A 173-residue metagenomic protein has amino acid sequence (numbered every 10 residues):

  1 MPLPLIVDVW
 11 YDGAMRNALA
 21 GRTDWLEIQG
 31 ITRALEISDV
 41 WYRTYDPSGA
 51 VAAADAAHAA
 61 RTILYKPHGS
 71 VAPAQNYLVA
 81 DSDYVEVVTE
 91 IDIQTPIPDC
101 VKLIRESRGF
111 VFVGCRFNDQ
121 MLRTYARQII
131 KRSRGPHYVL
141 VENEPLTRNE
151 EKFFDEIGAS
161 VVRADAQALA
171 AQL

Functional and structural regions predicted by a protein language model:
M1-L173: SIR2/sirtuin NAD+-dependent deacylase catalytic core
